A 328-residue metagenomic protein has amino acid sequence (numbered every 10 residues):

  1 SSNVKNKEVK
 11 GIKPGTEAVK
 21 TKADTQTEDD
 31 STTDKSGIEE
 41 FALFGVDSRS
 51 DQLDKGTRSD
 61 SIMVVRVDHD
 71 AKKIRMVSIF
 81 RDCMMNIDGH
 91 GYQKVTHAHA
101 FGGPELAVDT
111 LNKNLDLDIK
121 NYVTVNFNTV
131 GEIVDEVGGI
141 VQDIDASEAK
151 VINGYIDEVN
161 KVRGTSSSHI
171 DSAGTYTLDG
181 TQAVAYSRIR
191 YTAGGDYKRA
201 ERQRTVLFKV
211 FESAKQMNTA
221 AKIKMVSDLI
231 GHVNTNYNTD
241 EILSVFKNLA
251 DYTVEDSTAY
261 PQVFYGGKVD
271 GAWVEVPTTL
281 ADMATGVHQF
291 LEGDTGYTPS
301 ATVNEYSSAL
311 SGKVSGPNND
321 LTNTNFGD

Functional and structural regions predicted by a protein language model:
S1-A71, S244-K247: Entry/capping segment at the start of metal-dependent catalytic domains with acidic active-site entry clusters
G11-D29, I38-E39, I87, L178 (+1 more regions): C-terminal solvent-exposed extensions
S36-E39, T57-I62, A71-I79, H90-Y92 (+8 more regions): Extracytoplasmic
G37, D135-A221, M225: Flexible, polar/acidic helix-loop-strand segments at domain edges
S50-L53, Q93-F101, D116-N121, A173 (+4 more regions): Second-shell loop/turn segments in exported
S61, Y92, P104-N112, F127-G131 (+9 more regions): Extracytoplasmic/secreted envelope proteins and their assembly/folding machinery, especially bacterial periplasmic
H69, M84, A100, N112-D116 (+7 more regions): Sec-exported extracytoplasmic/periplasmic mature domains
H97-T165, N236-N238, I242: Amphipathic, coiled-coil-like alpha-helical scaffolding segments used for oligomerization/assembly
